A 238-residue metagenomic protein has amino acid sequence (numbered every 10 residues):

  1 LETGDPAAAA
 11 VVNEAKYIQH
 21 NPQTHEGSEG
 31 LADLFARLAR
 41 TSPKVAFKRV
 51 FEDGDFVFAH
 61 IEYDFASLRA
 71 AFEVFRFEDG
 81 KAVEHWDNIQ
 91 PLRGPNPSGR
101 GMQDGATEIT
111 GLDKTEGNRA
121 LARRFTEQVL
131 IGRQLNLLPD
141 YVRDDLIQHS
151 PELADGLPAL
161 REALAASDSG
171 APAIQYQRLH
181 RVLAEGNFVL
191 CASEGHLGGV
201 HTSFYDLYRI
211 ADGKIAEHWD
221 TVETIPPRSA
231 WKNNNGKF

Functional and structural regions predicted by a protein language model:
L1-F238: C-terminal and inter-domain tail/linker signature
